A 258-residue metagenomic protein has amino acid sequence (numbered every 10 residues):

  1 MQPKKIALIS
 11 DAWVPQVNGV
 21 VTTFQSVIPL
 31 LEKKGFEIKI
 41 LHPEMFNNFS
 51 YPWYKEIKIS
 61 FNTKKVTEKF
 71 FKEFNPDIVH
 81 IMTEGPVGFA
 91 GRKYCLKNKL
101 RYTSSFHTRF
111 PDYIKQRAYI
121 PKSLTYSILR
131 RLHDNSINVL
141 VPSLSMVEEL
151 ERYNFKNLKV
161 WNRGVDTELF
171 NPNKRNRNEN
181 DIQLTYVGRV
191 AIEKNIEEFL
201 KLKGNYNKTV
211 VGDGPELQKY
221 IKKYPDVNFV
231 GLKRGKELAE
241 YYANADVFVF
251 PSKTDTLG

Functional and structural regions predicted by a protein language model:
F71, E240-A245: Short alpha-helical donor nucleotide-sugar binding micro-motif in glycosyltransferases
R101-T103, D112-R131, V141, T167: Nucleotide-sugar donor phosphate/pyrophosphate-binding loop at the beta->alpha transition of glycosyltransferases
S145, G164: Carbohydrate-associated surface elements
V165-I182, K219: Acidic anion/phosphate-binding donor-loop and adjacent secondary structure in glycosyltransferase catalytic cores
R177-V211: Conserved donor-binding/catalytic core segment of Leloir-type glycosyltransferases
Q218-E237: Nucleotide-activated donor-binding/catalytic signature segment of Leloir-type glycosyltransferases, i.e., the conserved
K253: Aromatic "clamp/platform" in nucleotide-sugar-dependent glycosyltransferases that forms part of the donor/acceptor
